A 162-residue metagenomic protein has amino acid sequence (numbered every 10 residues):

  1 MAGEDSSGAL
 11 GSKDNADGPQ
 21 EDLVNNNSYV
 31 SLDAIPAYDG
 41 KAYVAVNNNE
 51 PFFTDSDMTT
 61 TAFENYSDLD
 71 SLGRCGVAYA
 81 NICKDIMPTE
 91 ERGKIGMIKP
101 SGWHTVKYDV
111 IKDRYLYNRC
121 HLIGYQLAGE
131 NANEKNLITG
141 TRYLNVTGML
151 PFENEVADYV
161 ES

Functional and structural regions predicted by a protein language model:
M1-D57, T61: N-terminal, intrinsically disordered, polar/charged segments of Gram-positive cell-envelope systems that serve as
F53-S162: Domain-level detector of nuclease and nuclease-like folds in predominantly extracellular/periplasmic contexts
